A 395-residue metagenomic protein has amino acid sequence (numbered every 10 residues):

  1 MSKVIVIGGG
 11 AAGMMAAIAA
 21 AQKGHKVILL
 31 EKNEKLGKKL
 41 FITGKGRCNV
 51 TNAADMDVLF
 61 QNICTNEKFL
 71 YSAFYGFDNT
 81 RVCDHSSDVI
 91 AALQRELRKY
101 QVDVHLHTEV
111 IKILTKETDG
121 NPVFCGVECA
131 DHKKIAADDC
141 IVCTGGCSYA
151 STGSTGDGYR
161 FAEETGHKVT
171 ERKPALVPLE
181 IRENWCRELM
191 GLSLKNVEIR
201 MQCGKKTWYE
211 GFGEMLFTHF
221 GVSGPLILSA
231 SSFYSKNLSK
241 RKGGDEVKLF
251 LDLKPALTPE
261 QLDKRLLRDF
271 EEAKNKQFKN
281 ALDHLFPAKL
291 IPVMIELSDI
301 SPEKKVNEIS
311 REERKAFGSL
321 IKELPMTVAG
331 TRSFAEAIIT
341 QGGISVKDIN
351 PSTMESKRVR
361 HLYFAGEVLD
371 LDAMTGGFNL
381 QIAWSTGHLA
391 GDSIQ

Functional and structural regions predicted by a protein language model:
S2-L29, A390-I394: N-terminal Rossmann-like FAD-binding beta1-loop-alpha1 element of flavoenzymes
I5-I7, L30, V110, K134-S151 (+4 more regions): Short hydrophobic core segments
K32-D103, T108, F217: Conserved N-terminal/central alpha/beta ligand/cofactor-binding core
K35-L36, K168-E171, E180-K305: An anion/pyrophosphate-binding glycine-rich loop and adjacent beta-alpha core in soluble alpha-beta enzymes
L106, P292-D372: A glycine-rich dinucleotide-binding beta-alpha-beta segment and adjacent secondary-structure elements that constitute
K112-K134, C140, G204: Conserved beta-strand-loop-beta-strand element in the redox core of flavoprotein oxidoreductases
D139-W185: Glycine-rich loop(s) and the adjacent beta-strand/alpha-helix scaffold that form part
S148-T165, D370-Q395: A conserved FAD-binding loop/helix module that cradles the flavin
